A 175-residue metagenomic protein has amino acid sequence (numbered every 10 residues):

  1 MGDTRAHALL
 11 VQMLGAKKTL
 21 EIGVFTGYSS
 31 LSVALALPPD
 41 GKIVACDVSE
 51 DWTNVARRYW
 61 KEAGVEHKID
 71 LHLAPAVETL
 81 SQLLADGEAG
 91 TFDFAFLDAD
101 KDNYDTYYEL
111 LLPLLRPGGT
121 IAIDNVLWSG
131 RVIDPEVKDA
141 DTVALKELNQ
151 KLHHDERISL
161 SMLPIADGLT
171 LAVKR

Functional and structural regions predicted by a protein language model:
M1-R175: S-adenosylmethionine/decaboxylated-SAM
